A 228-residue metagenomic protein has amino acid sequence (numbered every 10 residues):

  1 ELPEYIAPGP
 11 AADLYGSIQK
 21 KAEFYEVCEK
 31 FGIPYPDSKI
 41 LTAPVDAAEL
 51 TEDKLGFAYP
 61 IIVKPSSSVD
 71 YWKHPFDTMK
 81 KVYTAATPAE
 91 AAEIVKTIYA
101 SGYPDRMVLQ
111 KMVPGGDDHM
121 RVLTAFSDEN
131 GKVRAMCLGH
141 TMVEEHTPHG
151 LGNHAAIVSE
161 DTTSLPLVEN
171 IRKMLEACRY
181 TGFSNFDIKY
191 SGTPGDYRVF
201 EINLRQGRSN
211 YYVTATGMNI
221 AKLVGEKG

Functional and structural regions predicted by a protein language model:
E1: N-terminal glycine-rich "phosphate-gripper" loop used for MgATP/nucleotide binding and carboxylate activation
S17-V108, E129-N130, L165: Active-site nucleotide/adenylate-binding loops and adjacent lid/helix of ATP-dependent enzymes
P36, R121-L123, F186: Change "...and in nucleic-acid phosphodiester-cleaving endonucleases..." to "...and in nucleic-acid processing enzymes
I61, R134, D196-E201: Protein kinase-like catalytic core scaffold
K80-V82, A86-A89, E93, K111-R179 (+1 more regions): ATP-dependent carboxylate/phosphate-activation module, predominantly the ATP-grasp catalytic core and closely related
Q110-K111, T181-T193: A short glycine-rich, hydrophobically flanked beta-strand micro-motif that places a catalytic Asp/Glu for divalent metal
G228: A glycine-rich beta-turn/hairpin centered on an aromatic-Pro dipeptide
